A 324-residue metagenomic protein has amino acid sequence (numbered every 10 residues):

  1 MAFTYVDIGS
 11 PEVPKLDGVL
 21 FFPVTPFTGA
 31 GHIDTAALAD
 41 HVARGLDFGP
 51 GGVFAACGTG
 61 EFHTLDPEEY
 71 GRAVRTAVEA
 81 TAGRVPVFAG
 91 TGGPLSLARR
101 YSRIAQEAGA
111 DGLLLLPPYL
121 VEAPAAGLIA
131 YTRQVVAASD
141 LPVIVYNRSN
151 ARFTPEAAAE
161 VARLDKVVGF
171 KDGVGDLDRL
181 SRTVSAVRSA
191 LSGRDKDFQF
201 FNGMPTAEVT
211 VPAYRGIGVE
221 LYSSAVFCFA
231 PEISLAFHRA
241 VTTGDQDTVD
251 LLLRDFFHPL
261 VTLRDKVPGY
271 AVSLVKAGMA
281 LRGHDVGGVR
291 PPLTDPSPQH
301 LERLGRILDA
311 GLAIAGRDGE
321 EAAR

Functional and structural regions predicted by a protein language model:
A2-P11, K15, L20-P26, F48-P50 (+3 more regions): C-terminal alpha-helical cap/extension of soluble enzyme domains
A2-T154, A158, T294, D318: Active-site beta->alpha loop and helix N-cap motifs at the rims of alpha/beta catalytic domains
I33, D40, L65-R72, A126 (+8 more regions): Conserved active-site and cofactor/substrate-binding residues in soluble primary-metabolism enzymes
A73-V74, R133-Q134, R163-D165, S189-A190 (+3 more regions): Short alpha-helix boundary/capping motifs
A137, S149-L260, R264-P268: Catalytic alpha/beta core domains of metabolic enzymes, predominantly
